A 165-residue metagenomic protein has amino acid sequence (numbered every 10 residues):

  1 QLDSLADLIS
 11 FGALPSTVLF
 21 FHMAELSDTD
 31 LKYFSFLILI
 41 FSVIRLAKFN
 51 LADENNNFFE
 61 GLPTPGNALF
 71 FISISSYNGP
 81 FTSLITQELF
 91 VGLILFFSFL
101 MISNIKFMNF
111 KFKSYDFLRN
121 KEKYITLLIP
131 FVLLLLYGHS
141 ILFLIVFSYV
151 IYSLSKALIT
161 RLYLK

Functional and structural regions predicted by a protein language model:
Q1, A24-T29, F49-F58, G79-I85 (+1 more regions): Membrane-interface helix caps and helix-loop-helix hairpins in membrane proteins
Q1-A47: Multi-pass membrane catalytic core of lipid/isoprenoid biosynthesis enzymes
Q1-D3, Y33, A52, L89 (+2 more regions): Hydrophobic alpha-helical context, especially transmembrane and signal-peptide helices
L2-L8, F41-L46, N56-F59, S98-N109: Generic secondary-structure boundary/loop-capping signal
L2-S10, L31-F36, N55-A68, S114-K123: Cytoplasmic-side transmembrane-helix entry/capping segments in multi-pass membrane proteins
G12, S16, L51-E54, F70 (+2 more regions): Hydrophobic alpha-helical membrane-insertion segments
E60-K165: C-terminal membrane-associated helical module and adjoining short loops/tails
